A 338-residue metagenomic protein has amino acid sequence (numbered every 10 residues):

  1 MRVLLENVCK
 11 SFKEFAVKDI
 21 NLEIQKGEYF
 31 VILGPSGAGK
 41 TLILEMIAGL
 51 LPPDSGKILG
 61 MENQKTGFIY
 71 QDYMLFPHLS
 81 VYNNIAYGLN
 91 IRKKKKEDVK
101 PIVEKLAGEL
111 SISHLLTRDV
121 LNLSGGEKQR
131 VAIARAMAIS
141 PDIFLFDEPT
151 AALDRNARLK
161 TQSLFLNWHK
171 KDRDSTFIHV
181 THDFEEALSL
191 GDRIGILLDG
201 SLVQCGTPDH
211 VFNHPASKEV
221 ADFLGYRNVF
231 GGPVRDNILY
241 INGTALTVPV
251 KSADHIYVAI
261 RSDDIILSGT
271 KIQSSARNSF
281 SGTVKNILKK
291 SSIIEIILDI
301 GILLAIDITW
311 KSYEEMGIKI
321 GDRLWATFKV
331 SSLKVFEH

Functional and structural regions predicted by a protein language model:
A48: Helix-to-loop junction immediately C-terminal to a conserved catalytic motif
E97-L115, L166-N167: Conserved ABC ATPase "signature" region
D119-L123, E127: Conserved ABC ATPase signature
A138-D142: A short, proline-enriched helix->beta-strand linker immediately N-terminal to the Walker B motif in ABC-type P-loop
F144-E148: Catalytic Walker B motif of ABC-type/P-loop ATPase nucleotide-binding domains
T181-I241: Internal alpha/beta loop-helix hairpins
G243-L288, W310-H338: Glycine/charge-rich catalytic "coupling/switch" loops of P-loop NTPases
